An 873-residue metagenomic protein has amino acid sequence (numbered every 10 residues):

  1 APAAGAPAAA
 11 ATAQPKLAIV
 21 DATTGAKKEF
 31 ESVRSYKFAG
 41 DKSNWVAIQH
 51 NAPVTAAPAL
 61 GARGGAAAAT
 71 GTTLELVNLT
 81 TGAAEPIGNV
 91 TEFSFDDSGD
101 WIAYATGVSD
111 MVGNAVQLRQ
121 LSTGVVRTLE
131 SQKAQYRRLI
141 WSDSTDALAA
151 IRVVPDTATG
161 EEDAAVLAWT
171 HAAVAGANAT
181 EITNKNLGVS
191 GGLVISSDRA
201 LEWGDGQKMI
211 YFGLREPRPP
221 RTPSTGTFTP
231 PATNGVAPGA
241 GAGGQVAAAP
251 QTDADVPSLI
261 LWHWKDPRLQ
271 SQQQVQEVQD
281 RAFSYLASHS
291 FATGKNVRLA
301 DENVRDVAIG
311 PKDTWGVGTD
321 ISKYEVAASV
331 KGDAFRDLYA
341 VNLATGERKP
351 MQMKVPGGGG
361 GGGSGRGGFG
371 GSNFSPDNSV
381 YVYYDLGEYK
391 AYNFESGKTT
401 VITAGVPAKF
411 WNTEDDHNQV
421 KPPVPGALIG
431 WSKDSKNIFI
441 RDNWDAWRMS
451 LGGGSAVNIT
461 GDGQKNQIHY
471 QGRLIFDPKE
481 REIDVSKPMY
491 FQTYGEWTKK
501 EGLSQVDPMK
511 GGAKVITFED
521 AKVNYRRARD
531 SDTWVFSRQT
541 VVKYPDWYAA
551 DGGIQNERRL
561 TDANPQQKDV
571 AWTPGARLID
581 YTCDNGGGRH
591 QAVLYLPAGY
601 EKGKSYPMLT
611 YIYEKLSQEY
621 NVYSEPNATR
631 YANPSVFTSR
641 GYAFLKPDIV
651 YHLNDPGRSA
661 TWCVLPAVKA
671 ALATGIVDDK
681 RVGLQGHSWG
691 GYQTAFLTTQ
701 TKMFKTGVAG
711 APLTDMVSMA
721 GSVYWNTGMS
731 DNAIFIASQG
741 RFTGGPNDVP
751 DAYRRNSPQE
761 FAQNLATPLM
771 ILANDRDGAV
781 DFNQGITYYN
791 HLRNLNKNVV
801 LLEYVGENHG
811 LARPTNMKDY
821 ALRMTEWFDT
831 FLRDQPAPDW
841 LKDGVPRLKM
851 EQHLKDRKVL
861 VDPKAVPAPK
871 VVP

Functional and structural regions predicted by a protein language model:
A1-P545, A549-A550, V570, L841-V845 (+1 more regions): Beta-propeller folds
D110, T157, A173-A175, V341-E347 (+11 more regions): Secondary-structure transition/capping motifs at alpha-helix termini and the adjoining loop/turn into the next element
D280, G332, W572-T573, G586 (+3 more regions): Short, flexible hinge/linker loops that cap or flank conserved catalytic cores
L286, W547, Y581, A592 (+4 more regions): Conserved hydrophobic/aromatic pocket- or pore-lining residues that grip, position, or stack substrates in active sites
G316, V330, G370, F374 (+10 more regions): C-terminal substrate/ligand-recognition segments
I321, Y494, Q539, Y611-K615 (+2 more regions): Glycine-rich His-Gly loop
R559-K604: N-terminal cap/lid segment of alpha/beta-hydrolase-fold proteins
Y611-I612, N621-P873: Active-site-proximal cap/loop segments of hydrolase catalytic domains
